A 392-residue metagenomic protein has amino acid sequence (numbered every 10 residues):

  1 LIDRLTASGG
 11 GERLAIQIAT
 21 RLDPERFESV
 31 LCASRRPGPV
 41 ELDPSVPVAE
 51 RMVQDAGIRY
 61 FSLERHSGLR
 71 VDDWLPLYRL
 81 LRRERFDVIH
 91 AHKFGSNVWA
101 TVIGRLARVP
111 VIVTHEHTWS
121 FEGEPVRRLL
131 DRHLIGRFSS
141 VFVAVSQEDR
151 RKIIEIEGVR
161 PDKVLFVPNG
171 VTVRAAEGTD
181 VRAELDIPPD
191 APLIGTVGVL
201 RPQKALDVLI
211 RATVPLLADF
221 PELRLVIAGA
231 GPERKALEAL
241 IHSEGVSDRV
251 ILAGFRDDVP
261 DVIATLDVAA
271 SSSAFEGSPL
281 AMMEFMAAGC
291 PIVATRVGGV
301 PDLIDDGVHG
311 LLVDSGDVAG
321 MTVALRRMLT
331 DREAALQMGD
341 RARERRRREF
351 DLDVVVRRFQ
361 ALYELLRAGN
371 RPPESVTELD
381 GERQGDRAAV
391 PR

Functional and structural regions predicted by a protein language model:
L1-D72, F166: N-terminal strand-loop element at the rim of the active site of nucleotide-sugar-dependent glycosyltransferases
G9-T20, P192, T196-P215, L225 (+4 more regions): A conserved mid-protein helix/loop that constitutes part of the nucleotide-sugar donor-binding site
P47-R51, A175-I187: A short helix/loop element that forms part of the nucleotide-sugar donor recognition site in Leloir-type
F61, R137-A176, D380, A388: Donor nucleotide-sugar binding/catalytic pocket of nucleotide-sugar-dependent glycosyltransferases
F255, A274: Aromatic "clamp/platform" in nucleotide-sugar-dependent glycosyltransferases that forms part of the donor/acceptor
P291-A294, I304: Short hydrophobic beta-strand element within catalytic cores of glycosyltransferases and related nucleotide-activated
D306-G307, L311-V318, R327-R332: Conserved acidic donor-binding segment of nucleotide-sugar-dependent glycosyltransferases
G320, R327, A334-E349, V355-A361: A short, well-ordered alpha-helix in the C-terminal region of glycosyltransferases
